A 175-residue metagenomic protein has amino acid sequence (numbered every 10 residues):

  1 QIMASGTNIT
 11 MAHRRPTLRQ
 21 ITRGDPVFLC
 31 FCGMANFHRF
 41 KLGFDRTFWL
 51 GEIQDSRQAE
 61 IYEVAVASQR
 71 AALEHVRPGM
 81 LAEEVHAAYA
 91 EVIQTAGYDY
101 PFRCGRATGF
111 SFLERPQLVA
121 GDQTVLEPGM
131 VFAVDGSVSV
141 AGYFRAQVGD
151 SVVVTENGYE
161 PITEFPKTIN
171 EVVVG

Functional and structural regions predicted by a protein language model:
Q1-G175: Active-site neighborhoods and metal-handling regions in enzymes and metal-associated proteins
